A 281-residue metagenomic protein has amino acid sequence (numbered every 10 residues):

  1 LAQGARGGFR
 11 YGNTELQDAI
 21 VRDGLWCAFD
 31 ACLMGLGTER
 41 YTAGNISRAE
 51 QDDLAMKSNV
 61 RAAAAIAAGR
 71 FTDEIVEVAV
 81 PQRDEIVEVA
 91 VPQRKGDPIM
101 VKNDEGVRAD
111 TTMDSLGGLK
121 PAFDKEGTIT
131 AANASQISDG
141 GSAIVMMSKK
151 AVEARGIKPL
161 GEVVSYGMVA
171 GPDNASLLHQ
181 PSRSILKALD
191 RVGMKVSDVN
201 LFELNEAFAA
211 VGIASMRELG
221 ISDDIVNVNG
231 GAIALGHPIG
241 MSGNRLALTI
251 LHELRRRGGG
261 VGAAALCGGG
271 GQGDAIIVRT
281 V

Functional and structural regions predicted by a protein language model:
L1-Q17, V107, K150-E153, E218-I225 (+1 more regions): A glycine- and small-aliphatic-rich helix-loop capping segment at beta-alpha/alpha-beta transitions that lines
L1-Y41: Flexible glycine-/small-residue-enriched beta->alpha junction loops that bind anionic phosphate/pyrophosphate groups
A28-L33, D110-Q136, E218-I250, L254-V261: Conserved catalytic cysteine-centered active-site region of acyl-thioester-dependent Claisen-condensing enzymes
G35-L36, T42-R70, A143-K150, M216-R217 (+2 more regions): Active-site-proximal alpha-helical scaffold in enzymes
L36-E39, E74, Q93, V164-G167 (+1 more regions): Active-site pocket-lining segment
A49-A154, E218, D223-I225: N-terminal extracellular/periplasmic Venus flytrap/periplasmic-binding protein-like
D52-K57, I75-V80, E85-V91, I157-V169 (+3 more regions): Beta-strand segments within the central parallel beta-sheet cores of soluble alpha/beta enzyme folds
M113-L178, R183, K187-V192, L248-T249 (+3 more regions): Condensing-enzyme catalytic core mediating Claisen C-C bond formation in acyl metabolism
